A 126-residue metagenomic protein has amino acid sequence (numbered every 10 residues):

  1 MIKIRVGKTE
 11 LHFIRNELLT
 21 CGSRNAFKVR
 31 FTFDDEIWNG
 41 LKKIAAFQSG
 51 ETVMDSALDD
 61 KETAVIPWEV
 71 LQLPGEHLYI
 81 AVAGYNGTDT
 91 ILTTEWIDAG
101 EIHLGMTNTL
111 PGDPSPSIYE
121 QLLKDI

Functional and structural regions predicted by a protein language model:
M1-T109: N-terminal assembly/attachment segments of tailed bacteriophage virion structural proteins
E101-L123: Low-complexity, Pro/Ser/Thr- and charge-rich linker/hinge segments at domain boundaries
